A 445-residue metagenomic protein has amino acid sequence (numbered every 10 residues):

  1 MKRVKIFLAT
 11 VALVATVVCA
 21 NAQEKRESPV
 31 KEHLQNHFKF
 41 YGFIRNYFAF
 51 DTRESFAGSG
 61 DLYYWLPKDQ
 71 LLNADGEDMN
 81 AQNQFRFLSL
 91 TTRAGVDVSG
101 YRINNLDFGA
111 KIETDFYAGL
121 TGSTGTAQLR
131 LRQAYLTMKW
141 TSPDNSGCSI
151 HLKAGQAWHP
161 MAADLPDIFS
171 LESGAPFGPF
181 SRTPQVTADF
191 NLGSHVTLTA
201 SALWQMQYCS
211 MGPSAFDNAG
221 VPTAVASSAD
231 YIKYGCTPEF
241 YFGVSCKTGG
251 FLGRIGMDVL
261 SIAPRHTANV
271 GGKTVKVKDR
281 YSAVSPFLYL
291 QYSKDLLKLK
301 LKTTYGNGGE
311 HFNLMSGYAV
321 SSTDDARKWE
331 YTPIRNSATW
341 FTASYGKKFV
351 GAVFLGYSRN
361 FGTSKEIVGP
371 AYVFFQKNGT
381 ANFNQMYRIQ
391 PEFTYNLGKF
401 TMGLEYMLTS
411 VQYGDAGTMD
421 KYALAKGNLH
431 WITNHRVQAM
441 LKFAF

Functional and structural regions predicted by a protein language model:
M1-K31: Cleavable N-terminal export/targeting peptides
K31-G60, L71-L72, E77-C209, C236 (+3 more regions): Outer membrane beta-barrel
L34, A81-S89, T126-Q128, G178-F180 (+6 more regions): Short sequence motifs at beta-strands and strand-loop junctions characteristic of Gram-negative outer-membrane
E54-S59, G122-Q128, D164-L171, C209-D230 (+6 more regions): Outer-membrane beta-barrel translocator domains and adjoining extracellular loop/strand segments of Gram-negative
S59-N73, S321-A326: Surface-exposed loop/turn segments flanking beta-strands in extracellular/periplasmic regions
S149, F341, V353, M386-M402 (+1 more regions): Conserved C-terminal beta-signal and adjacent last beta-strands/turns of outer-membrane beta-barrel proteins
K247-F383, Y387: Detector for outer-membrane/organellar transmembrane beta-barrel domains, recognizing the amphipathic beta-strand
L429-F445: Outer-membrane beta-barrel "beta-signal"
